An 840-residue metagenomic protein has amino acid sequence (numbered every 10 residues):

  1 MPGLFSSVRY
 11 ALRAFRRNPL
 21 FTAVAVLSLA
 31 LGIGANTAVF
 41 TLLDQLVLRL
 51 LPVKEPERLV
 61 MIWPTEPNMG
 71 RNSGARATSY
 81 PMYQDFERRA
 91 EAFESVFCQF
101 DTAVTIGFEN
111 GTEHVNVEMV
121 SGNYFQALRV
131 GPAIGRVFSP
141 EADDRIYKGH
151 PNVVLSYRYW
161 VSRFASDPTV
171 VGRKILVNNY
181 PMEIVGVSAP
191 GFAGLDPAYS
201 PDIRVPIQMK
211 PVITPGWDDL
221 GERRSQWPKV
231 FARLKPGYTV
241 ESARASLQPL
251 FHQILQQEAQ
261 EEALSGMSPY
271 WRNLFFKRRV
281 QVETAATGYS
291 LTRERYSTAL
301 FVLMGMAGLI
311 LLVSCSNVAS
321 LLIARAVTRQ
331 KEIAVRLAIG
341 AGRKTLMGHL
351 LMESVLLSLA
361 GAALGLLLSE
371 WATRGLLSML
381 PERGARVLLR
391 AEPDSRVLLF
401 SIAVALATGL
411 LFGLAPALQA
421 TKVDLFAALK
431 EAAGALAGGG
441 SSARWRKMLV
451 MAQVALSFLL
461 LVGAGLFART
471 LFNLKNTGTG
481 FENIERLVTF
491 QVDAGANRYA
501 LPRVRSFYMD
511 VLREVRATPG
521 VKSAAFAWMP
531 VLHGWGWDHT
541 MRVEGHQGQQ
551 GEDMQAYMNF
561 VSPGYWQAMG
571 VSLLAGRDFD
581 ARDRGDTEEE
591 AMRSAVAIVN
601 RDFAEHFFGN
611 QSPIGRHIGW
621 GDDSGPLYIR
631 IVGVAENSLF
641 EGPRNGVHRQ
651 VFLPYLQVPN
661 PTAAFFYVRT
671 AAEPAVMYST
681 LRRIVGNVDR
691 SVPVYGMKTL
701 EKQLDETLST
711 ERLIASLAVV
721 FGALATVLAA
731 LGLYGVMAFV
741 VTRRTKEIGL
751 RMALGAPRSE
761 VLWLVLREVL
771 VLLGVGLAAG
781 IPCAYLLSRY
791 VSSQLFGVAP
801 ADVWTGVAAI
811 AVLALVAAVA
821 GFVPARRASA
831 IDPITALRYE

Functional and structural regions predicted by a protein language model:
M1-T22, G288-T292, L321-G348, M352 (+4 more regions): Alpha-helical transmembrane segments of integral membrane proteins
M1-V24, V53, M69, A75 (+13 more regions): Membrane-helix entry/capping segments
N18-L46, L50, S314-C315, S358-A362 (+4 more regions): Short, strongly hydrophobic transmembrane alpha-helices
L31-V60, P64-T65, A372-E382, L456-E485 (+3 more regions): Alpha-helical transmembrane segments
V39-L42, A319, V355-A428, L466-T470 (+1 more regions): Small-residue-rich transmembrane alpha-helices
V39-T65, A90-A92, G131, P197-Y199 (+8 more regions): Membrane-proximal juxtamembrane linkers immediately C-terminal to transmembrane helices
A103, V117-E141, H150-T298, R374-S378 (+4 more regions): Mid-to-C-terminal secondary-structure elements that act as membrane-proximal/extracytoplasmic interface segments
S314-S358, L436-A437, G732-L770, L777 (+3 more regions): Interfacial "coupling" helices/loops that link adjacent transmembrane helices in transporter permeases
